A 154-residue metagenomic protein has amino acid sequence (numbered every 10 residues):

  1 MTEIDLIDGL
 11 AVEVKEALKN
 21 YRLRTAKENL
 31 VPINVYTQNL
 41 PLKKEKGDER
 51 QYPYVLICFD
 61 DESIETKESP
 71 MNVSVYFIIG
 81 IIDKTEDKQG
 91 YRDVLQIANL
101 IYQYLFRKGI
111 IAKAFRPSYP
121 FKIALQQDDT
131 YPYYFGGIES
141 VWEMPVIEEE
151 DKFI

Functional and structural regions predicted by a protein language model:
M1-E68, K152-I154: Small/polar-rich, solvent-exposed N-terminal microdomains that initiate assembly or binding
L23, D48, R92-E149, F153-I154: Acidic-leaning, charged glycine-interspersed low-complexity segments
Y54, N72-Y76, F135-E139: Broad gene-expression machinery/nucleic-acid interaction feature
C58, Y76-G80, E139-E143: Residue-level recognition of well-ordered beta-strand positions that form the cores of beta-sheet-rich folds across
I64-K67, I82-Q89, M144-K152: Short, cysteine-centered beta-strand-loop-beta hairpins and adjacent loop/turn segments enriched in charged/polar
E65-P70, D129-Y133: Short, solvent-exposed beta-strand/turn "edge" segments of beta-rich domains on protein surfaces
M71-N72, V94: Short coil-to-beta strand junction motifs in C2/discoidin
N72-E86: Short acidic, glycine/tyrosine-flanked loop/strand segments centered on an H-E-D-like triad
